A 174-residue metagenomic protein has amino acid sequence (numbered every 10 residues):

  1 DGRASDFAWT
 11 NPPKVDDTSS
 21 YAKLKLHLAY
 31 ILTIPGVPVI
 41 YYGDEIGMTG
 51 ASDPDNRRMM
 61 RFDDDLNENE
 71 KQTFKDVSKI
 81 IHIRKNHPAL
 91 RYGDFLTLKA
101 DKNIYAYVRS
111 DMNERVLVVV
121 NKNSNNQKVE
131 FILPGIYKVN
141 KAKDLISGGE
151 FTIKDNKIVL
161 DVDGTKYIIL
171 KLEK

Functional and structural regions predicted by a protein language model:
D1-K174: Active-site and adjacent substrate-binding regions of carbohydrate-active enzymes
